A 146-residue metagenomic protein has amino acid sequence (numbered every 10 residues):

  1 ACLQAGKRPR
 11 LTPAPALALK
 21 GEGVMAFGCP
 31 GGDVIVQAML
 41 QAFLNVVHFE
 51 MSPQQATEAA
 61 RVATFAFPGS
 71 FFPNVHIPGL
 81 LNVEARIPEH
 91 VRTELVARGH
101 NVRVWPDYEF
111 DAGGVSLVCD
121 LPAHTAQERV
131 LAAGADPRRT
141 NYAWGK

Functional and structural regions predicted by a protein language model:
A1-Y108: Proteins synthesized as precursors that undergo proteolytic processing into mature forms
E89-K146: In a subset of proteins, long, contiguous C-terminal domains/tails are tracked
